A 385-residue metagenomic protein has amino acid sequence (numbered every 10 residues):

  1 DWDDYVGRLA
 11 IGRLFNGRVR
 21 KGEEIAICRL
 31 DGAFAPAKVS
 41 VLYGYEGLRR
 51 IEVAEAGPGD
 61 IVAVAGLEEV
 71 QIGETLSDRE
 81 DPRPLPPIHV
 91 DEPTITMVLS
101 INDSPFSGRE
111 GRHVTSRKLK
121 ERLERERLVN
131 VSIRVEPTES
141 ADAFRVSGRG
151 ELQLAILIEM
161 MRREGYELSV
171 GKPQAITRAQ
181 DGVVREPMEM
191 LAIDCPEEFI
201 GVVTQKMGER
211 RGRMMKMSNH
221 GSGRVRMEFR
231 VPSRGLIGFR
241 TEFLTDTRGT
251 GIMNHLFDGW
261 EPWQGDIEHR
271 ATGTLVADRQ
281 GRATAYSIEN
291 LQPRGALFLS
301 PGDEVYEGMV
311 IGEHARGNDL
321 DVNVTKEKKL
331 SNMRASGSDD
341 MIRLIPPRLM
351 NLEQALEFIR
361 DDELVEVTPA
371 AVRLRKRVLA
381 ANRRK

Functional and structural regions predicted by a protein language model:
D1-M97, S107-R109, T272, R279-S331 (+2 more regions): Conserved nucleotide-binding/hydrolysis modules and their immediate coupling elements across P-loop/ASCE NTPase motors
R8, S116-D142, E198-V202, R210 (+2 more regions): Phosphate-interacting basic helix/loop segments used at nucleotide- and nucleic-acid interfaces
G22, G59, G73, L99 (+6 more regions): Residue-level signature of catalytic and energy-coupling elements of molecular machines, predominantly ATP/GTP-dependent
I27-R29, S104-L128, M341, I345-P347: A short, contiguous, amphipathic alpha-helix enriched in charged residues
D31-L42, V53-G57, P84-N102, N130-D142 (+5 more regions): Interdomain boundary/hinge elements
T138-Q153: Short glycine/threonine-rich beta-strand-turn micro-motifs
M190-K206, R210-R213, R226-D340: Contiguous effector/interaction surfaces
A371-R373, L379-K385: Acidic, low-complexity intrinsically disordered tails
